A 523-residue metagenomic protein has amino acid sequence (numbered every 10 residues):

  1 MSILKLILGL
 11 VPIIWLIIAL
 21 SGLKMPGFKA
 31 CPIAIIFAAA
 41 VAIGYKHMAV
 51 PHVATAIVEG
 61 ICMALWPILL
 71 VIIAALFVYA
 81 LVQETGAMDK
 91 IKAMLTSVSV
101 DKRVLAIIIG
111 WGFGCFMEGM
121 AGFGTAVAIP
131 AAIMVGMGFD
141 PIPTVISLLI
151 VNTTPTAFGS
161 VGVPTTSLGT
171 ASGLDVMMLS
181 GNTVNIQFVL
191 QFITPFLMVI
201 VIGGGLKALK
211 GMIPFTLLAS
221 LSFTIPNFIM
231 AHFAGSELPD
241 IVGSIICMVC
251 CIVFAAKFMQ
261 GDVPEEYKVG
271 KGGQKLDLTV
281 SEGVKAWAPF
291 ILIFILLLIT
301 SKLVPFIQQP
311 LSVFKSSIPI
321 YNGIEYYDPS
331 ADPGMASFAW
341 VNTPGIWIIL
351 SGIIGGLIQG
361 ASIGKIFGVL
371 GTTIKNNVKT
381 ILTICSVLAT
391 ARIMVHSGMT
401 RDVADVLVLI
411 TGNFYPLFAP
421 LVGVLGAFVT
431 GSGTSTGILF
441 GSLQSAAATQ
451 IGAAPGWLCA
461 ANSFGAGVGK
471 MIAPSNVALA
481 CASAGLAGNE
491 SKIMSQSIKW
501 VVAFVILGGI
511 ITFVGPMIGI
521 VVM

Functional and structural regions predicted by a protein language model:
M1-K5, K24-A30, A54-W66, M178-N185 (+6 more regions): Interfacial loop-to-helix junctions that mark the boundaries of transmembrane helices in multi-pass membrane
M1-V11, A64-I68, A121-A126, M178-I193 (+4 more regions): Structural signature of hydrophobic alpha-helical transmembrane segments
S2-L6, L16-H52, A74-T85, C251-D262 (+3 more regions): Structural signal for alpha-helical transmembrane segments and their membrane-water exit/capping regions in multi-pass
L23, A157-V269, F464-M523: Juxtamembrane and boundary regions of transmembrane helices in multi-pass small-molecule transporters and channels
M25, E84-A87, V100-D101, M134-T144 (+6 more regions): Juxtamembrane helix-boundary/capping and inter-helix hinge elements in multi-pass membrane proteins
A54-G138, V145-I146, G360-A446: Membrane-embedded alpha-helical segments and adjacent helix-loop junctions characteristic of multi-pass solute
R103-C115, D140-T154, D175-P195, T383-S386 (+2 more regions): Alpha-helical transmembrane segments of multi-pass membrane proteins
G273-V422: Transmembrane helical segments that form the transport core of multi-pass membrane transport proteins
